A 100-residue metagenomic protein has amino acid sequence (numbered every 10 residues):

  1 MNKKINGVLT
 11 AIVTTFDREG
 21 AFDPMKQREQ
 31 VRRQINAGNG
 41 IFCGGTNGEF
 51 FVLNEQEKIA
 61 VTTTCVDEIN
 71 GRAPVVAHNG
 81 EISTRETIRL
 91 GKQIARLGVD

Functional and structural regions predicted by a protein language model:
N2-D100: Active-site beta->alpha loop and helix N-cap motifs at the rims of alpha/beta catalytic domains
